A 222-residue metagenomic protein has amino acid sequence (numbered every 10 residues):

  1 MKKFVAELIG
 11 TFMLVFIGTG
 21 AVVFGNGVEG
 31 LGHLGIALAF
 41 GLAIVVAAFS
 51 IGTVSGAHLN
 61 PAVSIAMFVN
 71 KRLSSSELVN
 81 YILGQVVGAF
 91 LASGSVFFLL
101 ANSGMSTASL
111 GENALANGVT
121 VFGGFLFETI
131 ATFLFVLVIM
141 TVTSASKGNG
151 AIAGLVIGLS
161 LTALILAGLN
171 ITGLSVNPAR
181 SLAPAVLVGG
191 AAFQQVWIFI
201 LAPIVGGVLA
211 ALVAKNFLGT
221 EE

Functional and structural regions predicted by a protein language model:
M1-E222: Membrane-interface helix-loop junctions and terminal tails of multi-pass membrane proteins
